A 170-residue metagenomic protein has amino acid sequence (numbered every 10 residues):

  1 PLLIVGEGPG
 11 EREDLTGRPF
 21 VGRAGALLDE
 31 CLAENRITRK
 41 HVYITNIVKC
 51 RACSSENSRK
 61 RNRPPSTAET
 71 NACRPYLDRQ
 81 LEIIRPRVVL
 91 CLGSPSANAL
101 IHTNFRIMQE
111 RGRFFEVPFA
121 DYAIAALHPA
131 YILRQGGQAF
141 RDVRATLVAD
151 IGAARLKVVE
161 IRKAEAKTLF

Functional and structural regions predicted by a protein language model:
P1-F170: A polyanion-binding, active-site-adjacent surface
